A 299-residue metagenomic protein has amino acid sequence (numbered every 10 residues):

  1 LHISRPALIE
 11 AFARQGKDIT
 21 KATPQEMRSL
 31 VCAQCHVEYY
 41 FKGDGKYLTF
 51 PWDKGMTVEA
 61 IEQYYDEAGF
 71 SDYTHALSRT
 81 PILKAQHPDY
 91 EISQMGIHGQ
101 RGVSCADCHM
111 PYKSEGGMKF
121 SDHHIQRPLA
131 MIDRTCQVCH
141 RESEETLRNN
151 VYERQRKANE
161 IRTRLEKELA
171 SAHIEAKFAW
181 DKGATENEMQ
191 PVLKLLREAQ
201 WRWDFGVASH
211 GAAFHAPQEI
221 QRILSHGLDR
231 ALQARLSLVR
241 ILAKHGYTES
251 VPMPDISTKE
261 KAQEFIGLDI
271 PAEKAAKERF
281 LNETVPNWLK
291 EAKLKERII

Functional and structural regions predicted by a protein language model:
L1-D107, P111-N287, A292: Primarily the internal scaffold of c-type cytochrome electron-transfer domains, especially repeated/multiheme c-type
E291-I299: Extended, compositionally biased alpha-helical segments that mediate assembly or anchoring
